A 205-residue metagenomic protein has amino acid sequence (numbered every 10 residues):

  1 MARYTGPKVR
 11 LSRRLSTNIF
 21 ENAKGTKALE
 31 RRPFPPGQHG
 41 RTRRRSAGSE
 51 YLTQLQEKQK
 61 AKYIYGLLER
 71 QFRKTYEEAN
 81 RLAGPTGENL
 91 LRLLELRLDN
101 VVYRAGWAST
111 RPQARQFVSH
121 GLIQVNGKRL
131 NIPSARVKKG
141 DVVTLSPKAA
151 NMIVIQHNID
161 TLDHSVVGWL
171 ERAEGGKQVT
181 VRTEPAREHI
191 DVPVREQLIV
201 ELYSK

Functional and structural regions predicted by a protein language model:
M1-A105, I132-K205: Ferredoxin-like alpha/beta domains used as RNA- or RNAP-binding modules
A108-R111: Beta-rich strand-turn-strand
Q113-R115, E201: Short, hydrophobic/aromatic-rich beta-strand segments within well-structured domains
F117-V118, V137: Short, well-ordered loop/turn sites that connect or cap secondary structure elements
G121-V125, R129-N131: Glycine- and Gly-Pro-enriched alpha-helical subdomains that act as flexible, kink-prone "lid/hinge" or packing modules
